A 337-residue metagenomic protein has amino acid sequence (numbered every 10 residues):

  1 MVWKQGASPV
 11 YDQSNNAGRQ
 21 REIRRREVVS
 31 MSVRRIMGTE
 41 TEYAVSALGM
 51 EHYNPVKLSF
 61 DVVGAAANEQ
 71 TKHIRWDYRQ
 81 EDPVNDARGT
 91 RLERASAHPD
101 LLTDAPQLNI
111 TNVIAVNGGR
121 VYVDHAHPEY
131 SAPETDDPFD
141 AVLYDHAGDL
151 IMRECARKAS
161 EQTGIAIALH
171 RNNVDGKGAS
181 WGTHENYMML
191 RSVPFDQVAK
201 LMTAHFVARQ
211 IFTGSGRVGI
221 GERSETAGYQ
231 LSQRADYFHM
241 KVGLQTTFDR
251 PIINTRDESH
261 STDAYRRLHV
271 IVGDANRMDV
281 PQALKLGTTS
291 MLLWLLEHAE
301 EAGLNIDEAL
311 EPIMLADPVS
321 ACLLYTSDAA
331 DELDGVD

Functional and structural regions predicted by a protein language model:
D12-N15: Intrinsic-disorder-associated, low-complexity terminal segments enriched in Asp/Asn/His/Tyr and depleted of Lys/Arg
A17-S30: Short, Lys/Arg-enriched N-terminal segments with co-localized hydrophobic residues within the first ~10-30 amino acids
S30-I165, L169-H170, K200-I220, E225 (+2 more regions): Terminal catalytic/cofactor-binding subdomain
N173-L190: Histidine-centered divalent-metal-coordination microenvironment in nucleic-acid enzymes
T226-M240: Active-site lining segments of carbohydrate-active enzymes
Y325-D337: Single conserved hydrophobic/aromatic residue that forms the stacking wall/gate of nucleotide- or nucleobase-binding
